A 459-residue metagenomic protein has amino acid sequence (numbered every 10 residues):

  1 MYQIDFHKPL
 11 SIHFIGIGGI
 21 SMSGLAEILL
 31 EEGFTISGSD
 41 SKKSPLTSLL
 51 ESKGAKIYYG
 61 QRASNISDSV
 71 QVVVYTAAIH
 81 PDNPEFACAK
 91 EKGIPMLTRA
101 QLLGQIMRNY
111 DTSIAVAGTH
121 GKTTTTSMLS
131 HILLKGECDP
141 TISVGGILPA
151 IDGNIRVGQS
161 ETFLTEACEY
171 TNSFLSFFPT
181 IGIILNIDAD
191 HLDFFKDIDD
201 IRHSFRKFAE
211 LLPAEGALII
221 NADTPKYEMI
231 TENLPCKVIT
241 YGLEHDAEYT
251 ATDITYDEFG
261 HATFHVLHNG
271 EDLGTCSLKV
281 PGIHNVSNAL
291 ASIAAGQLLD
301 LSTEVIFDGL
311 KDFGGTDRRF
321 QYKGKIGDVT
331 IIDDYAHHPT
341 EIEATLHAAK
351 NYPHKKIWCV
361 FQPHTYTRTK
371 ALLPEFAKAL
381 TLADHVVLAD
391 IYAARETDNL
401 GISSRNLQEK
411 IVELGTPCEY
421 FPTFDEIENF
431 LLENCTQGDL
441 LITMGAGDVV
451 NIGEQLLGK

Functional and structural regions predicted by a protein language model:
M1-I17, S23-A115, M128-S130, D246-T250 (+4 more regions): Short, basic phosphate-binding NTP loop
Y2-H13, S21, L25-E32, Y110 (+3 more regions): Nucleotide phosphate-binding/pyrophosphate-handling subdomain across enzymes that bind or process nucleotide phosphates
D5, I28-E31, E51, S64-D68 (+5 more regions): Phosphate-binding loop of NTP-binding sites
F34-S41, A217-A222, C359-Q362, A383-A393: Short internal beta-strands
S39, Y58-Q61, L97-G104, S143-G146 (+4 more regions): Beta-strand->loop->alpha-helix junctions that form or flank phosphate-binding loops in nucleotide-handling enzymes
C88-I94, D200, L211-G216, C236 (+2 more regions): P-loop/Walker A phosphate-binding loop and immediately adjacent motor/lid segment at beta-alpha junctions
G260, A377-Q437: C-terminal helical cap/extension that packs against the catalytic core of soluble nucleotide-cofactor enzymes
